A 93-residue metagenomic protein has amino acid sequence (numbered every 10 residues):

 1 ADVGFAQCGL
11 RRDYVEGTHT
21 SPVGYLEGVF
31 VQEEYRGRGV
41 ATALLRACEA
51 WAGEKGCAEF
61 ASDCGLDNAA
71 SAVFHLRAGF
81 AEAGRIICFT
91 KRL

Functional and structural regions predicted by a protein language model:
A1-L10, Y25, F30: Conserved beta-strand in the GNAT
R12-T20: A short, polar/charged loop-to-alpha-helix boundary motif
H19-E33, I87-C88: Conserved acetyl-CoA binding element of GNAT-fold acetyltransferases
E27, V31, G37-A50, V73-R77: Conserved acetyl-CoA-binding loop-helix of GNAT-fold acetyltransferases
L45, A52-C64: Conserved GNAT acetyl-CoA-binding A-motif
C57, L76-R85: Conserved acetyl-CoA-binding loop of GNAT-fold acetyltransferases
F60-S71, T90: Conserved beta-strand-loop-alpha-helix junction that forms the acyl-donor binding cleft
G84-L93: Active-site/acyl-donor-binding loops of N-acyltransferases
